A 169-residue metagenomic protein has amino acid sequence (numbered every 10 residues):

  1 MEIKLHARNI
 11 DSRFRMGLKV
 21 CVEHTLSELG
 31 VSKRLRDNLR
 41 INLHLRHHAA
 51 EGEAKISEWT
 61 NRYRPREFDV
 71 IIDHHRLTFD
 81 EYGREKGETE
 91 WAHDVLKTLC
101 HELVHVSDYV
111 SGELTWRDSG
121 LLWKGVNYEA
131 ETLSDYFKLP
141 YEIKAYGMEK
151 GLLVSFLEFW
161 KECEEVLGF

Functional and structural regions predicted by a protein language model:
E2-E67: Auxiliary, metal-adjacent structural segments of Zn-dependent hydrolase domains
I3, T78-G83, V126-T132: A short small-residue
F14, L18, A92, L96 (+2 more regions): Hydrophobic (often cysteine-bearing) scaffold residues that line and stabilize catalytic clefts of nucleotide/cofactor
E28, V106, V110, L152-S155: Short alpha-helical functional segments enriched in proximate histidine and acidic residues
A49-H93, V106-V110: Active-site scaffold of zinc-dependent metalloenzymes
H93, Y109-Y141: Post-HEXXH active-site segment of zinc metalloproteases
K97-Y109, A145: Active-site recognition of the HExxH zinc-binding catalytic motif
E131-F169: Long, well-structured alpha-helical subdomains associated with metal-dependent extracellular/ecto-lumenal hydrolases
